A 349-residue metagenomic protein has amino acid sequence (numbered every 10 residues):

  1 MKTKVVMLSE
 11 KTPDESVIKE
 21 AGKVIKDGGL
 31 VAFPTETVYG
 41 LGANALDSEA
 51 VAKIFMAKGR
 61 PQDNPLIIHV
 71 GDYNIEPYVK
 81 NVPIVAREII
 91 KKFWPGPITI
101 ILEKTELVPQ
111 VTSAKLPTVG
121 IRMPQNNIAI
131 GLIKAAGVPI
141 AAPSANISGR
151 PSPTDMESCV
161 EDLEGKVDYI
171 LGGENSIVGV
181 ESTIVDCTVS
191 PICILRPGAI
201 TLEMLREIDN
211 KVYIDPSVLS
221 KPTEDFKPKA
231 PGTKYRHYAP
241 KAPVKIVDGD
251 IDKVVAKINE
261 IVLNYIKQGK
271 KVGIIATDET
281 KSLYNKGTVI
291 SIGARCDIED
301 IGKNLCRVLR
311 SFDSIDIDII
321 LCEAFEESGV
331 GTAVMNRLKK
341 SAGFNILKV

Functional and structural regions predicted by a protein language model:
M1-V349: Active-site-adjacent structural elements in enzyme catalytic cores
